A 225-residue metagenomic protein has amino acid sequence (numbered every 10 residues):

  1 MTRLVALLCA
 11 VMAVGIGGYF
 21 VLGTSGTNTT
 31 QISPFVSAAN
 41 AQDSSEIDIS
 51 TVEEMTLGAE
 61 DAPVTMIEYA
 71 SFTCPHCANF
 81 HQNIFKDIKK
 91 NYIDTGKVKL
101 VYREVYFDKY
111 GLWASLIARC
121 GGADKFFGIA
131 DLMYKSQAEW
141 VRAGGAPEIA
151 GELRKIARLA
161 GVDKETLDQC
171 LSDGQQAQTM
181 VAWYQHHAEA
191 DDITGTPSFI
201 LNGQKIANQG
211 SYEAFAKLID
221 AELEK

Functional and structural regions predicted by a protein language model:
M1-A38, Q42, S71, K155-K225: C-terminal cap of thioredoxin/glutaredoxin-like
E46-V64: A short beta-strand-turn-helix
A59-E60, I93-T95, K125, D191-T194: Extracellular/periplasmic catalytic domains that process cell-envelope and extracellular macromolecules
A62, G96, D163: Residue-level signal for beta-strand positions within conserved beta-sheet cores that form or flank
P63, I67-S71: Immediate post-signal-peptide N-terminus of mature secreted/exported proteins
A70-T73, A78-R158: Structural alpha/beta surface segment adjacent to cysteine/selenocysteine redox centers across thiol/disulfide enzymes
